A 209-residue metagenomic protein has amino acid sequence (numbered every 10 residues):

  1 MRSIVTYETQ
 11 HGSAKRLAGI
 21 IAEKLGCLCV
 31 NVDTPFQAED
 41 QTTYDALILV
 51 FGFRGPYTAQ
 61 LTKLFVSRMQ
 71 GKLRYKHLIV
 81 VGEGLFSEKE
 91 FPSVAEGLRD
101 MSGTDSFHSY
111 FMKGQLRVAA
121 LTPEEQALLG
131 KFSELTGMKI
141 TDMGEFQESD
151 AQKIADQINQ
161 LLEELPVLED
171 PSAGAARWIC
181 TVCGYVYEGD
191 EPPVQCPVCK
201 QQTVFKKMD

Functional and structural regions predicted by a protein language model:
R2-K24: N-terminal beta1-alpha1 ligand-phosphate binding loop
T6-T9, F51, G82-G84: Short beta-strand/turn micro-motifs composed of small residues that flank or help shape donor/cofactor-binding pockets
K24-L28, A46, G55-R177: FMN-binding flavodoxin-like domain, especially the glycine-rich phosphate-binding loop
C27-F51: A short beta-strand-loop structural module common to alpha/beta enzyme folds
I179, Q195: The −1 position to Zn-ligating cysteines in a subset of zinc-ribbon hairpins
G184, K200: Cys/His-coordinated zinc-binding microdomains
Y187, T203: Cys/His-rich microdomains that often coordinate metals
F205-D209: Short metal-binding segments enriched for Cys and/or His
